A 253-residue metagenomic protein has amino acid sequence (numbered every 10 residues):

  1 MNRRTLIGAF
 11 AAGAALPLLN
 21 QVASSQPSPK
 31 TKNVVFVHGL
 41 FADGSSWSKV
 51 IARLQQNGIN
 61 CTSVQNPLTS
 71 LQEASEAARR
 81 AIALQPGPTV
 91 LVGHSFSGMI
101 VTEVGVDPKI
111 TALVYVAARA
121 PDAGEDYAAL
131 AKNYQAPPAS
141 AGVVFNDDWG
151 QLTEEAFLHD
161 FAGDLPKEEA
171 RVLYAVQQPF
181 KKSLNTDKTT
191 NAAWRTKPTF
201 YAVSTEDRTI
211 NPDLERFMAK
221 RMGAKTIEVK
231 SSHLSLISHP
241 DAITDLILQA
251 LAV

Functional and structural regions predicted by a protein language model:
T5-S25: N-terminal export signals
T31-L68: Conserved HGGG/HGGXW glycine-rich cap/lid loop of the alpha/beta-hydrolase fold
N60-V90, V104-D107, Y127-K132: Active-site loop/oxyanion-hole signature of alpha/beta-hydrolase fold enzymes
G93, S97, V101: Gly/Ala-rich beta-loop-alpha elbow adjacent to hydrolase catalytic centers
K109-I110, V114-N146: Flexible "cap/lid" loop of the alpha/beta hydrolase fold
D148-A193: Conserved alpha/beta-hydrolase catalytic His-Asp/Glu region
K181-M222, E228-S231, L236: Conserved serine/cysteine hydrolase catalytic core
I237-Q249: Post-His helix in hydrolase/transferase enzymes
